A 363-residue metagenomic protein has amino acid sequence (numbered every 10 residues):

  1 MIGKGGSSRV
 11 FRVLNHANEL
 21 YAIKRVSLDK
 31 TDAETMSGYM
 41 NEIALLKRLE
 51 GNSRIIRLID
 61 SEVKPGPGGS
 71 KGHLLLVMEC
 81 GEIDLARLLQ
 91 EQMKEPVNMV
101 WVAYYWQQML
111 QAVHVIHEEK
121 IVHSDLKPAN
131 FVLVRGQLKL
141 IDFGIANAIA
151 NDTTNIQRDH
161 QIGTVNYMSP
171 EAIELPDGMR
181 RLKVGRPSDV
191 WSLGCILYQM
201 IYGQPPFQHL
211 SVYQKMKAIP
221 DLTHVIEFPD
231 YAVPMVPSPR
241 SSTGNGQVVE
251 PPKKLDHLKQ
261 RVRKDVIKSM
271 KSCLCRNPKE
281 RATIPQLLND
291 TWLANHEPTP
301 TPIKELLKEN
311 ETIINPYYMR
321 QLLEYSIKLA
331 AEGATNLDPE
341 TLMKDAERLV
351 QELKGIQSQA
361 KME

Functional and structural regions predicted by a protein language model:
M1-G5, V10: Protein kinase glycine-rich loop
R9-L28: Glycine-rich ATP phosphate-binding loop
R57-G72: Short beta-strand micro-motifs within the conserved protein kinase catalytic domain, predominantly in the N-lobe
S70-D84: Conserved short submotifs of the Hanks-type protein kinase catalytic core that shape the nucleotide-binding pocket
Y105-W106: Activation segment signature within eukaryotic-like protein kinase domains
E280-A331: Regulatory extensions flanking the kinase catalytic core
